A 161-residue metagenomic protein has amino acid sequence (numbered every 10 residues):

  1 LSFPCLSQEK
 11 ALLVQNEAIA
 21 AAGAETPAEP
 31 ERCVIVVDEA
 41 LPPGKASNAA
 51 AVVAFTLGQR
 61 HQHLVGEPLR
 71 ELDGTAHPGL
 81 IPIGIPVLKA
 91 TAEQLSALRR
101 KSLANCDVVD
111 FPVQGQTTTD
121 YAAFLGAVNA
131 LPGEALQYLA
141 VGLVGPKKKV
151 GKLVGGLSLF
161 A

Functional and structural regions predicted by a protein language model:
F3, A11-A161: Positively charged, small/polar-rich N-terminal and surface patches that mediate targeting and assembly and bind
